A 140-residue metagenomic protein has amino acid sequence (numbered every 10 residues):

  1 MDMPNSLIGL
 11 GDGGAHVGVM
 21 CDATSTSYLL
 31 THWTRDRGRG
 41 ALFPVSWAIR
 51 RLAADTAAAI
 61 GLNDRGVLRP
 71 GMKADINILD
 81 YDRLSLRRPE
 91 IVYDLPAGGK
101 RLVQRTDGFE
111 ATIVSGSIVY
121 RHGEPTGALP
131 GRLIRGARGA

Functional and structural regions predicted by a protein language model:
M1-R83: His/Asp/Glu-enriched, well-ordered alpha-helical/loop segment that forms or immediately abuts the divalent-metal
M1-S6, G11, I78-E124, A128-P130: C-terminal cap of metal-dependent C-N hydrolases
V17-M20, L68, A97-G99, G136-G139: Solvent-exposed, non-transmembrane amphipathic alpha-helical segments
L30, L62, Y93, G98 (+1 more regions): A generic membrane alpha-helix/interface feature
H32-D36, R101-R105, G136-G139: Glycine-rich loops and low-complexity Gly/Arg-rich segments that provide flexible linkers or classic glycine-based
R65-R69, K73-A74, R88, D94 (+1 more regions): Flexible domain-boundary/linker segments
G127-A140: Short, surface-exposed, low-complexity cationic segments
